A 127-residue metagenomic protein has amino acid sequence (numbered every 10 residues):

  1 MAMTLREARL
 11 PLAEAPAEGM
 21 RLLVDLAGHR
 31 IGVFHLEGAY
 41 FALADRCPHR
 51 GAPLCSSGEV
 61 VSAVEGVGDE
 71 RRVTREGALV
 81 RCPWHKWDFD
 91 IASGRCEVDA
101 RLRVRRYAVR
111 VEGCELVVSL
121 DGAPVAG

Functional and structural regions predicted by a protein language model:
M1-E76, D90-I91, R103-G127: N-terminal pre-ligand scaffold of iron-sulfur
C47, C82-H85: Short cysteine clusters
R95-C96: A conserved acidic, glycine/proline-rich C-terminal tail/linker
D99: A short alpha->loop->secondary-structure connector
